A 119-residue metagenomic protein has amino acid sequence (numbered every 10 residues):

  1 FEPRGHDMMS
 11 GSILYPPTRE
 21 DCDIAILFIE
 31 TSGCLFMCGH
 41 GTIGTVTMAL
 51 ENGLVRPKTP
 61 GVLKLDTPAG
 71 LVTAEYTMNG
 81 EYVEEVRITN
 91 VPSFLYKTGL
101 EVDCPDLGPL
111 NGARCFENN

Functional and structural regions predicted by a protein language model:
F1-L100: A glycine-rich beta-to-alpha transition motif near the start of alpha/beta enzyme domains, typified by
K97-N119: Acidic/Ser/Thr-rich, low-complexity mid-to-C-terminal regulatory regions of eukaryotic proteins
